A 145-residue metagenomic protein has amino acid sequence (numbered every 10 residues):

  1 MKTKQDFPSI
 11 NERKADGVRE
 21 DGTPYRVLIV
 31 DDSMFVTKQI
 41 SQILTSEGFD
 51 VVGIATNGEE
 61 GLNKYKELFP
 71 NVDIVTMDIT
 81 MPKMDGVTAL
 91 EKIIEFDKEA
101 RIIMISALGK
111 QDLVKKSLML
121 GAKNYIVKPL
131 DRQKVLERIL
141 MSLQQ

Functional and structural regions predicted by a protein language model:
M1-R26, Q133-Q145: Non-catalytic signal-transmission and effector/linker regions of two-component phosphorelay proteins
M34-G53: Two-component/phosphorelay signaling modules centered on CheY-like receiver
N57-E60, D85-T88: Acidic catalytic/metal-coordinating carboxylates
F69-T76: Active-site beta3 strand of CheY-like receiver
M81: Receiver (REC) domain active-site loop signature in two-component systems and cognate sites in sensor histidine kinases
K128: A Lys-centered signature of the CheY-like receiver
